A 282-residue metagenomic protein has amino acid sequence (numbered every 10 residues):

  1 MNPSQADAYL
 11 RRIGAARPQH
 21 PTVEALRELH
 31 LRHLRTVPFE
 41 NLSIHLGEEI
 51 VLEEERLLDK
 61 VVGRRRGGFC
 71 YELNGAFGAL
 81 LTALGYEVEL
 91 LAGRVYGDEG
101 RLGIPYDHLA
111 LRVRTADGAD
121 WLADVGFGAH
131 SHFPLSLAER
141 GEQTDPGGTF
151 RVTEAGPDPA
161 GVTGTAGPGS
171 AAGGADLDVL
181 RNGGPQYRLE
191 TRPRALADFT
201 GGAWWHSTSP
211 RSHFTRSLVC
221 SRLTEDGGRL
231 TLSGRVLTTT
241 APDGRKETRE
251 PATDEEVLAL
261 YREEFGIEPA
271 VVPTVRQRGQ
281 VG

Functional and structural regions predicted by a protein language model:
M1-I13, R17, P38, V95-P242 (+2 more regions): His-Asp-centered catalytic microenvironments across diverse enzyme cores, prominently the transglutaminase-like
M1-R65: Secondary-structure boundary elements
R12, A83, E263-E264: Residues at alpha-helix termini
V23, R94, V275: Residue-level "edge-of-site" marker
E54, R101-I104, G282: Short secondary-structure transition/capping segments
R65-R66, K246: A generic structural signal for short
R66-A92, L111, C220: Cysteine-centered nucleophilic/redox motifs
R235-G282: Extended, charged low-complexity segments that frequently continue into or abut oligomerization scaffolds
